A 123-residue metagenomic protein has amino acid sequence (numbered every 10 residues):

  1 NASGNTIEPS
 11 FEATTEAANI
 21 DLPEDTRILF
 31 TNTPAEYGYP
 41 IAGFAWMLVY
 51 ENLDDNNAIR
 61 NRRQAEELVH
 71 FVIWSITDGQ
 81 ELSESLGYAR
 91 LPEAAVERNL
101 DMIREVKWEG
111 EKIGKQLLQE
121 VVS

Functional and structural regions predicted by a protein language model:
N1-D78, E84, Y88-S123: Flexible, solvent-exposed loop/hinge segments that line or gate ligand/substrate-binding clefts
